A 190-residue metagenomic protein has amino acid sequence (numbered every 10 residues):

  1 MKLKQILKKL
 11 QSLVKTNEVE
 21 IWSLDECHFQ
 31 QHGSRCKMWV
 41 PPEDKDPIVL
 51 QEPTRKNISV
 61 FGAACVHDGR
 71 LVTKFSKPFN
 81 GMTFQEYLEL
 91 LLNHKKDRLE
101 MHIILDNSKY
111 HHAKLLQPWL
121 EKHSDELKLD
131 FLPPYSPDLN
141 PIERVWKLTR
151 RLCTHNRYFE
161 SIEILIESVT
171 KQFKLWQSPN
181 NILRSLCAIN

Functional and structural regions predicted by a protein language model:
K2-E89, N190: Extended, low-complexity cationic-aromatic segments
N17-I21, I142-N190: C-terminal anion-handling pockets and recognition modules
E18, E100, E126-L129: A generic structural signal for alpha->beta connector loops
W22-L24, L91, I103, N140 (+1 more regions): A generic "structured core" feature
S23-L24, M101-N107, D130-P133, C187: Short beta-strand segments
D46-P53, E121-P141, Y158: RNase H-like polynucleotidyl transferase catalytic core
T83-M101: Short, basic/hydrophobic alpha-helical segments
D106-N107, K114, D130-L152, E163-L165: RNase H-like two-metal-ion nuclease catalytic core shared by retroviral integrases and related mobile-element nucleases
